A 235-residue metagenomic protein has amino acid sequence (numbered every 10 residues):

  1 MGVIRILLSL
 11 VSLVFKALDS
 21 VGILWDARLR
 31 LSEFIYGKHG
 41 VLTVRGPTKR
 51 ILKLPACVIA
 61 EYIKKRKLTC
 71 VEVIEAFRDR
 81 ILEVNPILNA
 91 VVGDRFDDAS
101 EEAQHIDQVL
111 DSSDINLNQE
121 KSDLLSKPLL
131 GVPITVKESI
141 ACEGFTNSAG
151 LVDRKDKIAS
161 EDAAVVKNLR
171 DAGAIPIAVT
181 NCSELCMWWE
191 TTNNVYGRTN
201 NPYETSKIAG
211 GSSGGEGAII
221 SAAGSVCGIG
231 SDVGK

Functional and structural regions predicted by a protein language model:
M1-Q104, Q108: An N-terminal boundary/leader segment
L13, A17, G22, R28-S32 (+7 more regions): A structural signal for the main folded, soluble domain(s) of proteins
V71-E75, P133, V166: Hydrophobic face of alpha-helices
F77, A99, G131, K137 (+2 more regions): Conserved hydrophobic/aromatic pocket- or pore-lining residues that grip, position, or stack substrates in active sites
V84, S122, K127-V165: Enzymes and membrane/adaptor proteins characterized by extended Gly/Ser/Thr/Asp/Glu-rich, aromatic-dotted
I106-V132: Immediate post-signal peptide segment of exported/extracytoplasmic ligand-binding proteins
E161-K235: Short glycine/serine-rich loop segments
